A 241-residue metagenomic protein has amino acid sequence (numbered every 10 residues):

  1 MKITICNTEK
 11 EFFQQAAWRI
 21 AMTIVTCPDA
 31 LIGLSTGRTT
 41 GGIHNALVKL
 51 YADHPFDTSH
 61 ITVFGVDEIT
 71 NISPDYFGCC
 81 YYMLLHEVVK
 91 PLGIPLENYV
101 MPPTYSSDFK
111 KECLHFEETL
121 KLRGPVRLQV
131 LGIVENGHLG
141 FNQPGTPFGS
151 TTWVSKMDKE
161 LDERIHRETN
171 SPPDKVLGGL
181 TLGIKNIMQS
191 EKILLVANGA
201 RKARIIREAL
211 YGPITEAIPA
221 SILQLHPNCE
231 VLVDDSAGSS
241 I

Functional and structural regions predicted by a protein language model:
M1-I32: N-terminal glycine-/serine-/threonine-rich phosphate-binding loop
T26-A52: Glycine-rich N-terminal segment of FAD-binding domains in flavoprotein oxidoreductases, spanning the beta-loop-helix
G33-G37, G65, P102-P103, V130-I133 (+2 more regions): Short beta-strand segments
R38-I43, T119-P144: A glycine-rich beta-strand to alpha-helix segment that forms a phosphate/ribose-binding loop at ligand/cofactor sites
A46-D57, C80-Y82, P144-W153, G212-I214: A glycine- and small-aliphatic-rich helix-loop capping segment at beta-alpha/alpha-beta transitions that lines
F56-V130: Ligand-binding beta-strand-loop-alpha-helix segment within the catalytic cores of soluble metabolic enzymes
N136, G140-I184: Class I SAM-dependent methyltransferase SAM-binding "motif I" and its flanking Rossmann-like core
L182-K185, Q189-I241: ATP/nucleoside-binding phosphotransfer catalytic cores, i.e., glycine-rich phosphate-binding loops
